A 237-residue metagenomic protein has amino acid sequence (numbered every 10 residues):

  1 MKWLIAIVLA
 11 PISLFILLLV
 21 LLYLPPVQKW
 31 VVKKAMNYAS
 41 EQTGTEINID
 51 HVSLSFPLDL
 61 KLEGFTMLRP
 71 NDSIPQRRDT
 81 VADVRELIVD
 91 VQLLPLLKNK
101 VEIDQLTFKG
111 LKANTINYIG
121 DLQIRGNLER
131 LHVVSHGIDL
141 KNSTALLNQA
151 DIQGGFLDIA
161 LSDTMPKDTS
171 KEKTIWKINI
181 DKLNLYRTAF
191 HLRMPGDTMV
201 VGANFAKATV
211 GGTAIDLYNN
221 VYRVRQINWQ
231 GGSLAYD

Functional and structural regions predicted by a protein language model:
M1-G44, D72-I74: N-terminal type II signal-anchor transmembrane helix that functions as the membrane-insertion/stop-transfer segment
V32-T43, V84, G126-E129, S162 (+1 more regions): Short, charged, low-hydrophobicity "junction" segments
H51-L161, K173-R193, N204-D237: Flexible beta-edge/linker motif
T164-T169: Flexible, surface-exposed loop regions and adjacent strand-edge segments of Gram-negative outer-membrane beta-barrel
